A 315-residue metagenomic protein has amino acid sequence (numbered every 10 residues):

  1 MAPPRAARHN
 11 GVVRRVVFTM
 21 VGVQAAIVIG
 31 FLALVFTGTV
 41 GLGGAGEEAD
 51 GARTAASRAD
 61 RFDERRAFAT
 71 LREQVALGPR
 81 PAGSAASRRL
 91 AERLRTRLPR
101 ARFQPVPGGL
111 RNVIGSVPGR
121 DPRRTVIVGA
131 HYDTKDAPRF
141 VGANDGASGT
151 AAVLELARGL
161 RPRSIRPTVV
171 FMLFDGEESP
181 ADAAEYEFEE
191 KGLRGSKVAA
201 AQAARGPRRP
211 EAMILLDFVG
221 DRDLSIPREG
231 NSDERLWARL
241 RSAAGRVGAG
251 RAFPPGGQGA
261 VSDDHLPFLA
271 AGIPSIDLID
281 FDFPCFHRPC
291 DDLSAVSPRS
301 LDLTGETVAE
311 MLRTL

Functional and structural regions predicted by a protein language model:
A7-A26: N-terminal Sec-pathway targeting helices
T39-R61: Ser/Thr/Pro/Gly-rich low-complexity linker/stalk segments immediately outside membranes or between
R53, R61, P79, A212 (+1 more regions): Active-site-adjacent substrate-binding region of metalloamidase/peptidase-like peptide-processing proteins
T54-D60, F68-R120: A non-catalytic alpha/beta surface segment that caps or lines the substrate-entry region of metallo-dependent hydrolase
T54-R61, V75-A85, R102-F103, D136-A147 (+5 more regions): Second-shell loop/turn segments in exported
R80-A82, P107-G108, G119-P122, Y132-D136 (+5 more regions): Solvent-exposed loop/turn segments at secondary-structure junctions within structured extracellular/periplasmic domains
I114, T125-G129, V170-L173, E211-D217 (+1 more regions): Structural recognition of the beta-strand scaffold that forms the well-ordered cores of secreted hydrolase catalytic
F140-R239, A243, A260: Acidic/histidine-rich catalytic neighborhood of metal-dependent amide-processing enzymes
